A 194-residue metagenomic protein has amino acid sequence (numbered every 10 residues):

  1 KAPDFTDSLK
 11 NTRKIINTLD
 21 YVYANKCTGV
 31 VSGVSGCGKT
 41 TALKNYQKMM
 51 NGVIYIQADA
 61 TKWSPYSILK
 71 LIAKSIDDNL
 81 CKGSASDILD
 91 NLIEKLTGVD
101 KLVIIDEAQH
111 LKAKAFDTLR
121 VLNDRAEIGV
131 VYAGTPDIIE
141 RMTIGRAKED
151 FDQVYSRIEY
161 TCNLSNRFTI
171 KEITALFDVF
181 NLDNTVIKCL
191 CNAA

Functional and structural regions predicted by a protein language model:
K1-K26: A short, basic N-terminal segment
A24-N45, A60-T61: Walker A/P-loop nucleotide-binding motif
T28-S35, L122-F151: Sensor-1/coupling segment of RecA-like P-loop NTPase cores
Q57-A60, P136, R141-K148, I158-I170: Conserved AAA+ ATPase "SRH/arginine-finger" region at the nucleotide-binding site
P65-K82: Conserved NTP-binding/hydrolysis module of P-loop NTPases
K82-V99: Conserved alpha-helical scaffold flanking the Walker A/P-loop in AAA+ ATPase domains
E94-A115, L119: Conserved P-loop NTPase "ATPase switch" module shared by AAA+ and STAND
C162-I187: Conserved small helical "lid"/interfacial subdomain of P-loop NTPases
